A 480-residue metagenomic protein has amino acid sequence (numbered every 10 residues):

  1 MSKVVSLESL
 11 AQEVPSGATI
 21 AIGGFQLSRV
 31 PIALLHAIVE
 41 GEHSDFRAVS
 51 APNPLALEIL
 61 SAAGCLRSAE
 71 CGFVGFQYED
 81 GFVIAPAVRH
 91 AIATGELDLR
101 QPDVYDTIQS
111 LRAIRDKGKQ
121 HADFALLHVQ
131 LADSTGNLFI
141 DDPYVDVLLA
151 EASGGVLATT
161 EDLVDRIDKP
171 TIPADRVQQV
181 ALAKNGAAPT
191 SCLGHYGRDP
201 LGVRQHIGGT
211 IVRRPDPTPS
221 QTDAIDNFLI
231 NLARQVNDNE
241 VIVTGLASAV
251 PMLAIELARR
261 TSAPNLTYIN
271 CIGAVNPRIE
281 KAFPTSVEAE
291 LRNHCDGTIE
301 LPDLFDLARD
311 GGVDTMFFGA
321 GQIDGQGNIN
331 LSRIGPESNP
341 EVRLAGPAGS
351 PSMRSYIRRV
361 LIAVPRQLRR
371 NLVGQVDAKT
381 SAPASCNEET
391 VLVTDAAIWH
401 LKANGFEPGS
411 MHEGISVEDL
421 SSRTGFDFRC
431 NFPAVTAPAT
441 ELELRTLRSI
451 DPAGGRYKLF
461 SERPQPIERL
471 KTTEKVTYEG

Functional and structural regions predicted by a protein language model:
M1-R423, F428-F432, A437-G480: Conserved alpha/beta enzyme-core scaffold
